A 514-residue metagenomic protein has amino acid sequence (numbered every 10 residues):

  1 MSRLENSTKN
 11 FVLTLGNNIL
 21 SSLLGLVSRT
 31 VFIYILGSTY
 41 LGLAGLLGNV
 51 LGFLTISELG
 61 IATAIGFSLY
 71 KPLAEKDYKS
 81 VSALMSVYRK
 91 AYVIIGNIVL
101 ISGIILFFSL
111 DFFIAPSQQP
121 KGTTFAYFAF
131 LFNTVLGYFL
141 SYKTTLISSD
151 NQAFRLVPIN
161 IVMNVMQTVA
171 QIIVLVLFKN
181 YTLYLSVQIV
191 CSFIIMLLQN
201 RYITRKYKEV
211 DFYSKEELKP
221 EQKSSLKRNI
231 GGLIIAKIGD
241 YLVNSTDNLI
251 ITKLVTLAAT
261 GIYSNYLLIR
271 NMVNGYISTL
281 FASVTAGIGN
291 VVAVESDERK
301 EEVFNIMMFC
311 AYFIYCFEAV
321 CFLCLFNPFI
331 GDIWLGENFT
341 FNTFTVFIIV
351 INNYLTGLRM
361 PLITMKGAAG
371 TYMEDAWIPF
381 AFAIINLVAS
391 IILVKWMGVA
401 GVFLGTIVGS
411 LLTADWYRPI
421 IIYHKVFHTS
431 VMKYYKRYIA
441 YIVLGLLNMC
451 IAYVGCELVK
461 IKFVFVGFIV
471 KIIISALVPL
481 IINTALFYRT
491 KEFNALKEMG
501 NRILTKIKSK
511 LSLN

Functional and structural regions predicted by a protein language model:
M1-L26, K79-S86, K121-T123, Q199 (+4 more regions): N-terminal membrane topogenesis motif
M1-S7, L183, Q199-S245, G287 (+4 more regions): Interhelical loop/hinge segments that connect adjacent transmembrane helices in multipass membrane
N17-G25, R29, L47-T55, L59-G66 (+13 more regions): Short runs within selected transmembrane alpha-helices of multi-pass transporters and secretion channels
F32-I56, L84, Y181-S186, E221-N229 (+4 more regions): Interfacial/gating helices of multi-pass transporter permease domains
L59-E75, S149, K208-F212, Y266 (+3 more regions): Helix-loop junctions and terminal segments of transmembrane helices in multi-pass membrane transport/translocation
R89-P116, V169-V176, L197, E301-G357 (+2 more regions): Alpha-helical transmembrane segments of multi-pass membrane transport and lipid-handling proteins
A91-G239, N244-S245, Y453-V454: Hydrophobic transmembrane helix module of multi-pass membrane transport proteins
F427-S430, Y453-N514: Membrane-proximal transmembrane or re-entrant/amphipathic helices at the cytosolic face
